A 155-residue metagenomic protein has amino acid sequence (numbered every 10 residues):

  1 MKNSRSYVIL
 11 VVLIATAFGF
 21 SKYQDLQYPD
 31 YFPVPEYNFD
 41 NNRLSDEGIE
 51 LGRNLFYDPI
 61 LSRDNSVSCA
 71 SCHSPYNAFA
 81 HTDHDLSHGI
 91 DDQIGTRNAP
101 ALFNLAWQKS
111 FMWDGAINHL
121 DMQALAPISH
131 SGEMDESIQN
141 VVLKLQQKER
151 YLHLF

Functional and structural regions predicted by a protein language model:
K2-Y7, A17-F155: Periplasmic c-type cytochrome electron-transfer domains
